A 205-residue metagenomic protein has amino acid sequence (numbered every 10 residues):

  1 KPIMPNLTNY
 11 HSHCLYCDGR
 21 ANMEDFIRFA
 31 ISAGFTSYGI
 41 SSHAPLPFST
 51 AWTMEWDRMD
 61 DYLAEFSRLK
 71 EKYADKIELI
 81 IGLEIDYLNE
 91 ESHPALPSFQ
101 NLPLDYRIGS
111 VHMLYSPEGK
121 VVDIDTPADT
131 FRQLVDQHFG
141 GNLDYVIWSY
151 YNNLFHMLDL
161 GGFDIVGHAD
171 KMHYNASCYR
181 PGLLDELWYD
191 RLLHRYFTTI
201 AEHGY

Functional and structural regions predicted by a protein language model:
P2-N89, P94, F99-N101, D105 (+2 more regions): An N-terminally biased module of ancient metal coordination in phosphate/nucleic-acid-related enzymes
Y16-C17, P103, I108-Y205: Domain-core and long-helix interface of multi-subunit machines
